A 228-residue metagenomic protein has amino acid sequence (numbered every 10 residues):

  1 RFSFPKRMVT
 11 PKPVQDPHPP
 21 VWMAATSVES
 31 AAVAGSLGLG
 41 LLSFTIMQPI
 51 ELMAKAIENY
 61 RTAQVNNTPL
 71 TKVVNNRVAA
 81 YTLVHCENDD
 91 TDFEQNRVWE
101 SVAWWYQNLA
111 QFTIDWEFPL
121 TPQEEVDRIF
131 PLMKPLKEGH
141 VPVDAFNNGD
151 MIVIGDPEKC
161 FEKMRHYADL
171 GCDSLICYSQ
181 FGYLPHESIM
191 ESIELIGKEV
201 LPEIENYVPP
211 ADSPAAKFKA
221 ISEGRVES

Functional and structural regions predicted by a protein language model:
R1-T10, E51-C172, E205-S228: An alpha-helical appendage that flanks or caps ligand/catalytic pockets
F2-L39: Aromatic- and glycine-enriched pocket-lining scaffold segments that form the walls of small-molecule binding clefts
V21, A34, Y60, F93-E94 (+3 more regions): Conserved, mostly hydrophobic/aromatic
V21-A24, L39-F44, N76-T82, L175-C177: Hydrophobic faces of well-ordered beta-strands that scaffold small-molecule active sites in alpha/beta enzyme cores
S27-I57: A conserved active-site cap/scaffold subdomain adjacent to cofactor or substrate pockets
T45-I50, C177-I193: Glycine-rich, proline-tolerant flexible connector loops at the mouths of alpha/beta enzymes
C86-F93, L184-G197: Short glycine/threonine-rich loop-to-helix capping motif typified by GTGT followed within a few residues by an Asp-Pro
I193-P209: Alpha-helix-loop-beta-strand connector modules within alpha/beta enzyme cores
